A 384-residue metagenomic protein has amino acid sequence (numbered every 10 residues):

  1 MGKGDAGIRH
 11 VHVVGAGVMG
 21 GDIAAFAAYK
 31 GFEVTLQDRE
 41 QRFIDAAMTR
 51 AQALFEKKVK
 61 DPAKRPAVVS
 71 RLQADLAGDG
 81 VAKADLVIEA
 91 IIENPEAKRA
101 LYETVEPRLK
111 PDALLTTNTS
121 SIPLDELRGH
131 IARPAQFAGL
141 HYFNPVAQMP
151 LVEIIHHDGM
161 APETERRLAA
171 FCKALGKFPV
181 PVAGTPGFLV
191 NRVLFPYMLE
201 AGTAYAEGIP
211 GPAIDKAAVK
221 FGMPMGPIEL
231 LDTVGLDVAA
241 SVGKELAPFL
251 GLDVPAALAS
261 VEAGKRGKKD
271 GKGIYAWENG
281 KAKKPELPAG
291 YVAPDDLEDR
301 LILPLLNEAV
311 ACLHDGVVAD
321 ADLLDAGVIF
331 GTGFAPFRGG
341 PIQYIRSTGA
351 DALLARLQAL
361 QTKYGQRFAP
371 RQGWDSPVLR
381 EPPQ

Functional and structural regions predicted by a protein language model:
M1-Q384: N-terminal glycine-rich phosphate-binding loop for ADP-containing cofactors
